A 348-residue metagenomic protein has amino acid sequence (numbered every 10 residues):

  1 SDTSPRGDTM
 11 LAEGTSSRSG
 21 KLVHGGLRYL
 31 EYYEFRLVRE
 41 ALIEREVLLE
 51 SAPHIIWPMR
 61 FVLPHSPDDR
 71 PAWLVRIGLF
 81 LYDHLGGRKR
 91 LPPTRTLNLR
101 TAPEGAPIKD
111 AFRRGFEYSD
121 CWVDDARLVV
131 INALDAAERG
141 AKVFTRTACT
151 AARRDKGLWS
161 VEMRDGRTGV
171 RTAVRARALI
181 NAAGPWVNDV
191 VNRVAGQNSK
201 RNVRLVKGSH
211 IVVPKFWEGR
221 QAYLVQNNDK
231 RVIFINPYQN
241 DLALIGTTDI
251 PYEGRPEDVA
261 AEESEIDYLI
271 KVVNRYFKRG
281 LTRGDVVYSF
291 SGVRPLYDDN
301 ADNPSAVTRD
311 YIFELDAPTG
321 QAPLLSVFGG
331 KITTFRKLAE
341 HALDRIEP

Functional and structural regions predicted by a protein language model:
S1-S19: Glycine-rich FAD pyrophosphate-binding loop
S4, K142-F144, V287: General small-molecule cofactor/ligand-binding pocket signal
K21-E104, V232: Dinucleotide-binding Rossmann-like beta1-alpha1 core, especially the glycine-rich loop that anchors the ADP
H65-F144, A152-G157, R279, P295-I312: Flavin (FAD/FMN) cofactor-binding and adjacent substrate-gating region of FAD-dependent oxidoreductase domains
A111-F112, Y118-S119, D125-L128, D135 (+2 more regions): C-terminal catalytic lobe of FAD-dependent flavoproteins
R146-T150, D165-R167: Conserved SAM/SAH-binding loop
R167-A178, A182: Core beta-strand elements of the Rossmann-like FAD/NAD(P) dinucleotide-binding domain in flavoenzyme oxidoreductases
